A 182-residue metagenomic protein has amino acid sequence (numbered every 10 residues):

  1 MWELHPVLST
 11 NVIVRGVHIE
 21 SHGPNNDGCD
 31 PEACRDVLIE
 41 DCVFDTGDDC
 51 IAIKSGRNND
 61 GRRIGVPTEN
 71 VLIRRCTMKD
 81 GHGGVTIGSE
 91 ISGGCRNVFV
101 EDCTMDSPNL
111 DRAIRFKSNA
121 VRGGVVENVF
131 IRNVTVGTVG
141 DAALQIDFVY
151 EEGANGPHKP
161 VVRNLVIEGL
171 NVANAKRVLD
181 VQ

Functional and structural regions predicted by a protein language model:
M1-Q182: Extracellular/periplasmic carbohydrate-active domains that bind, remodel, or depolymerize complex polysaccharides
